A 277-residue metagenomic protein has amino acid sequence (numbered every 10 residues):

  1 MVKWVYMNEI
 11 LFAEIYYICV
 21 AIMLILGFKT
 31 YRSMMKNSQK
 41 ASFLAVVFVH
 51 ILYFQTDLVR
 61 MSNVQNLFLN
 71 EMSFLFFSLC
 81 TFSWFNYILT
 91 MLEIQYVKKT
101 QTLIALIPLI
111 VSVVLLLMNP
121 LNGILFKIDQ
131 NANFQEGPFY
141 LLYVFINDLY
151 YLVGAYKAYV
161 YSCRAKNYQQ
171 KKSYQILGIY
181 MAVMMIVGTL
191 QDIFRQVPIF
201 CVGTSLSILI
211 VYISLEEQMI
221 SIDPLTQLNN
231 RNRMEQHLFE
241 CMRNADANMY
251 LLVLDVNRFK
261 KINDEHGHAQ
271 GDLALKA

Functional and structural regions predicted by a protein language model:
V5-C19, M118-G154, Q191, V197: Extracellular-loop-to-transmembrane junctions of the mid-late helices
A13-M34, S38-N63, L69-N86, A105-G123 (+1 more regions): Hydrophobic alpha-helical transmembrane segments of multi-pass membrane proteins
I25-G27, S83-Y87, N147-K166: Alpha-helical transmembrane segments in multipass membrane proteins, preferentially the mid-helix core
T30-F43, L89-Q101, S162-S173: Membrane-interface helix-boundary motifs at transmembrane edges
Q65-F74, N131-P138, I199-G203: Non-cytosolic membrane-interface motifs at loop->transmembrane helix junctions
Y161-L225, N232-C241, N248: Signal-transducing coiled-coil linker helices
L225-T226, V256-R258, H266: Hydrophobic/aromatic micro-motifs used in signal-transmission helices and low-complexity FG repeats
R231-Y250, K260-A277: Conserved long alpha-helical elements within nucleotide-processing catalytic cores of c-di-GMP signaling and class III
